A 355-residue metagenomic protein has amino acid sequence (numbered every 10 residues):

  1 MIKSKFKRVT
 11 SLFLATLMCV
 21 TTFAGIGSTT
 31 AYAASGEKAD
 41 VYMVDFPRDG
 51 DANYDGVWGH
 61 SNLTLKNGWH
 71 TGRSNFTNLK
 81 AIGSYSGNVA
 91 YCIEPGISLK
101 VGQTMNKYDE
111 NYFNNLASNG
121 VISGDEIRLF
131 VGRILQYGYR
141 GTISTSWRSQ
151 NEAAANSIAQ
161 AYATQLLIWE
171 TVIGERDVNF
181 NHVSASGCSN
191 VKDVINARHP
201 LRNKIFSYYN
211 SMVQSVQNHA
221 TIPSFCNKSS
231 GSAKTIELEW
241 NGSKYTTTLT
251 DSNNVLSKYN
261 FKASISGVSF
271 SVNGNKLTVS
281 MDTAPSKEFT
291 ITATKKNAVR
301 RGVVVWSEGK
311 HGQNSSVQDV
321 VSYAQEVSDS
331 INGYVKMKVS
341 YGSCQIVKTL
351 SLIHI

Functional and structural regions predicted by a protein language model:
I2-F13: Bacterial N-terminal signal peptides that target proteins for export
L14, M18-T22: Hydrophobic core
T22-K38: Sec-dependent signal peptide cleavage junction
A34-Q217: Short, surface-exposed polybasic-aromatic patches that bind anionic ligands, especially phosphate groups
R176-C344: Acidic/charged, solvent-exposed loop-and-adjacent secondary-structure segments enriched in E/D, K/R, S/T, and G/P
Q345-T349: A short, amphipathic beta-strand motif
I353-I355: Conserved small/polar residues in nucleotide/adenosyl-binding loops
